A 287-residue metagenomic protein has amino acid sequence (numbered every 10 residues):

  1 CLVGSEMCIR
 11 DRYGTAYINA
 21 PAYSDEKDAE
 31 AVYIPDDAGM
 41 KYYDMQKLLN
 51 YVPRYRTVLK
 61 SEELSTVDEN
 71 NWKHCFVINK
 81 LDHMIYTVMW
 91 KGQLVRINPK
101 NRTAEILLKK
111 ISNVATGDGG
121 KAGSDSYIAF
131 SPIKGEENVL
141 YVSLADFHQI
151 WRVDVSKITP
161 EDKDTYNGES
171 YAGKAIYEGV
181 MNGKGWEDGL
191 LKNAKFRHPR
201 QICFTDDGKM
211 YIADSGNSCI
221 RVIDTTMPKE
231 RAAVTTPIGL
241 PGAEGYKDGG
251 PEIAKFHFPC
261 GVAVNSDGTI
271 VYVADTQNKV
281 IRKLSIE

Functional and structural regions predicted by a protein language model:
C1-S5, I9: Single conserved hydrophobic/aromatic residue that forms the stacking wall/gate of nucleotide- or nucleobase-binding
R12-Y23, D68-F76, D118-F130, L190-C203 (+1 more regions): Signature of short aromatic-glycine-proline-rich micro-motifs recurring in repeat-based ectodomains
Y23-A29, I78-D82, F130-E137, F204-D207 (+1 more regions): Residue-level detector of Asp-centered blade-edge/turn motifs that repeat once per structural unit in beta-propeller
E30-I34, M84-T87, V139-V142, K209-I212 (+1 more regions): Conserved beta-propeller blade signature
A31, A38-D44, Q93-R96, H148-W151 (+2 more regions): A short loop-to-beta-strand structural motif that recurs across blades of beta-propeller domains
P35-A38, M89-W90, L144-D146, V155 (+2 more regions): Short loop/turn segments immediately following the C-termini of beta-strands
D44-L49, N98-T103, D154-T159, D224-K229 (+1 more regions): Short loop/turn segments that connect beta-strands within beta-propeller blades
F258-E287: Blade-level signature of beta-propeller repeat domains, shared across WD40, Kelch, NHL, RCC1 and BNR/Asp-box propellers
